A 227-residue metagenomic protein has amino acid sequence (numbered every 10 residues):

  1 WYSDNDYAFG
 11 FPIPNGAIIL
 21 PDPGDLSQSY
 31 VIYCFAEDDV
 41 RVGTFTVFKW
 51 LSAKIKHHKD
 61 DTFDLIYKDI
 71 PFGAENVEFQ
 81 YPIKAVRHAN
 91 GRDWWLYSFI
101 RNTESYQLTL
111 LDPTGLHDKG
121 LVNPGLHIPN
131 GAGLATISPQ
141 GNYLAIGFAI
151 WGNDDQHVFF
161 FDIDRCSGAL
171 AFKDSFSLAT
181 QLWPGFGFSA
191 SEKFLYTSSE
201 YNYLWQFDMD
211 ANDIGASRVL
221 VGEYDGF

Functional and structural regions predicted by a protein language model:
W1, H57-F72, D112-N123, R165-D174 (+1 more regions): Beta-strand initiation motifs
W1-G10, S29, C34, D39-R41 (+5 more regions): Extracellular distal adhesion/interaction modules in secreted or cell-surface proteins
W1-P12, D39-F48, I100-T103, W151-Q156 (+1 more regions): Short, solvent-exposed loop/turn segments at conserved positions within beta-propeller repeat blades
A8-Q28, D38, A74-D93, G131-Q140 (+2 more regions): Structural signature of eukaryotic scaffold interfaces centered on beta-propeller domains
G10-G16, P23-Y30, A36, V47-L51 (+5 more regions): First exposed extracellular module after export/assembly in secreted or surface-exposed proteins
C34-R101, N123-I128: Asp-box/WD-like beta-propeller blade repeats and closely related beta-sheet repeat scaffolds
A89-F207: Beta-propeller domains
F176-G187, I214-F227: Conserved blade-ending motifs and adjacent loop-strand segments that build the rim/top face of beta-propeller domains
